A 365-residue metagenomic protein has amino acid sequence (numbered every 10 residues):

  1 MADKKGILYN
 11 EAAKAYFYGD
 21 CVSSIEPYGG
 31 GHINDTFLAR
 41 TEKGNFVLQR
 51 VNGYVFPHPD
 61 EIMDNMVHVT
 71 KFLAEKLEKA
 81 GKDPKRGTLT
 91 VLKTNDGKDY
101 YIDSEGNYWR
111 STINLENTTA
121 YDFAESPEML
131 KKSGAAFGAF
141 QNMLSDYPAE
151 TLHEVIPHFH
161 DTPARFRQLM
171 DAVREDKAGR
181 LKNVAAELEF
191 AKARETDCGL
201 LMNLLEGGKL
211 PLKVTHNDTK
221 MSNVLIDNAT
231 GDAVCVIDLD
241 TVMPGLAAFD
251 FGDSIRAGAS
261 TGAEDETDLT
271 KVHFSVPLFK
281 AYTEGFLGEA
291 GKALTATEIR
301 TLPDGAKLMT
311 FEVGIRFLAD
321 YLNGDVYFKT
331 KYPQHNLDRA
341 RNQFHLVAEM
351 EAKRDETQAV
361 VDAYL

Functional and structural regions predicted by a protein language model:
M1-G30, E42-K43, P57-D60, N65 (+4 more regions): Regulatory N- and C-terminal appendages and interdomain linkers associated with kinase/kinase-like NTP transferase
I25-F46, V51-R167, A247, G258 (+3 more regions): Conserved ATP-binding subdomain of kinase catalytic cores across diverse folds
E26, G30, Q49-R50, F56-D60 (+6 more regions): ATP-dependent phospho-/nucleotidyl transfer catalytic cores
S104, M129, P211-H216, M243 (+4 more regions): Secondary-structure capping and boundary motifs in well-ordered enzyme cores
S222-T261: Catalytic activation segment of kinase domains across protein kinase-like and atypical kinase folds
A248-K292, L308-Y327: Active-site activation/catalytic loop segments of kinase-like enzymes and analogous catalytic loops in related
L294-A306: All-alpha amphipathic helical-bundle segments outside canonical DNA-binding/catalytic cores that form hydrophobic
